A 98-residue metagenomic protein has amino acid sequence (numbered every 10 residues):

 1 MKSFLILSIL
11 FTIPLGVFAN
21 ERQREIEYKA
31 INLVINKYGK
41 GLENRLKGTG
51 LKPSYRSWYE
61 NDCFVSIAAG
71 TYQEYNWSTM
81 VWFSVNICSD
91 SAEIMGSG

Functional and structural regions predicted by a protein language model:
F4-I13: Sec-dependent N-terminal signal peptides
A19-S54: Short, non-transmembrane alpha-helical segments in secretory-pathway proteins
L46-I94: Exposed beta-strand-loop-beta-strand "reactive/processing" segments of non-cytosolic proteins
G96-G98: Short acidic, Gly/Pro-enriched loop/turn segments at secondary-structure junctions
